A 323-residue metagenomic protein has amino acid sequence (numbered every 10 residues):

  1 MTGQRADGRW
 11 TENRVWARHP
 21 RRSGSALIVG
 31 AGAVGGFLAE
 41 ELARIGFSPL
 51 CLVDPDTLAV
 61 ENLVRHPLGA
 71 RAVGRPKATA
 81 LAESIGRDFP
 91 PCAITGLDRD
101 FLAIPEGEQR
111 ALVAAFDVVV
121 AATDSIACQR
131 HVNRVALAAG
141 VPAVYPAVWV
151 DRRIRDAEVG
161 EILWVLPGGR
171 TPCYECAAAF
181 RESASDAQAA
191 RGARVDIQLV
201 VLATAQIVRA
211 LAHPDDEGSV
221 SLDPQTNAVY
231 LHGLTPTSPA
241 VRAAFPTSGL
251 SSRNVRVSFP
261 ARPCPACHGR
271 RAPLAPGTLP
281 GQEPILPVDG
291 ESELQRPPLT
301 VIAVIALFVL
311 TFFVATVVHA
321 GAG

Functional and structural regions predicted by a protein language model:
M1, A111-V118, A122-A303, F312-A322: Glycine-rich phosphate/adenylate-binding loop
M1-S25, T311: Glycine/serine-rich phosphate-binding loop and adjoining beta1-alpha1 elements at the start of nucleotide-handling
A17-A59: Glycine-rich adenosine-cofactor-binding loop
G36, E106, C128-R130: Short, well-ordered alpha-helical microsegments
A39-E41, V64-R65, H131-R134: Short amphipathic alpha-helical segments
L52-C92: Glycine-rich phosphate-binding loop and adjoining beta1-alpha1-beta2 segment of Rossmann-like nucleotide-binding folds
A59-V60, I104-E106, R153-R155, S183: Generic structural signal for helix capping and beta-alpha/helix-loop junctions
A80-V118, T123-I126: A structured beta-alpha segment of the ubiquitous adenosine-cofactor-binding alpha/beta core
